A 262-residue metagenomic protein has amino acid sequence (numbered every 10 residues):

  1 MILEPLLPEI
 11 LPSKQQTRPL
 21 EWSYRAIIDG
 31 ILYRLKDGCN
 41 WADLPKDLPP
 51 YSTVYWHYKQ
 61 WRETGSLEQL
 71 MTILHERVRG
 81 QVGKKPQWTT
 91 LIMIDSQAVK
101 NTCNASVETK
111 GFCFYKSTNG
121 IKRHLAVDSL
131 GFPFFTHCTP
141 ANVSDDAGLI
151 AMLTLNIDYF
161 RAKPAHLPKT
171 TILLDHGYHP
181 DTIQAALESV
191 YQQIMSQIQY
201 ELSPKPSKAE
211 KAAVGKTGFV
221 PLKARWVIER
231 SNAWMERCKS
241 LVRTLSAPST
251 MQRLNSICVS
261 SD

Functional and structural regions predicted by a protein language model:
M1-D262: Short alpha-helical elements
